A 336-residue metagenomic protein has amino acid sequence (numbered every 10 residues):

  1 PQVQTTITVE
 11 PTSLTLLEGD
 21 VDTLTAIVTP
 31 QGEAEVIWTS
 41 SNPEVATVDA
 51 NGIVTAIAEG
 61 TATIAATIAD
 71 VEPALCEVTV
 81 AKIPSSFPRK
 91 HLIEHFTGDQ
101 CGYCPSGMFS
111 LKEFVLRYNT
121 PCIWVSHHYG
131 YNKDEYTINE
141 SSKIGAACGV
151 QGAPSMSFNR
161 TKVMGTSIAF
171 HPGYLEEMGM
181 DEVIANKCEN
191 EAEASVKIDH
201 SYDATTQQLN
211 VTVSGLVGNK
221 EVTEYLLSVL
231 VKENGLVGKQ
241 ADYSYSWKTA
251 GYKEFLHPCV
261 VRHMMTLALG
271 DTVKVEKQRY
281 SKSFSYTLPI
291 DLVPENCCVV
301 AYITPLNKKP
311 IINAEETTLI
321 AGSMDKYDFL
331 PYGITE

Functional and structural regions predicted by a protein language model:
P1-I7, P11, I83-R89, I320-E336: Residue-level detector of functionally pivotal "anchor" positions at catalytic/ligand-binding pockets or at interdomain
P1-P84: Extracytoplasmic soluble-region selector
T6, E35, K90, S195 (+1 more regions): A residue-level signal for beta-strand positions that form part of recognition/binding surfaces within mature
T25-I27, F109-L116, D181-K187: Intrinsically disordered, low-complexity boundary segments flanking structured domains
L75, Q100-Y103, C297: The N-terminal extracellular segments of secreted preproproteins, especially immediately downstream of signal
P84-C122, H127: Local sequence-structure signature of Cys/Sec-based thiol-disulfide redox active-site neighborhoods
I123-Y332: Short, conserved sequence motifs used for protein processing/export or organelle targeting and for catalysis
